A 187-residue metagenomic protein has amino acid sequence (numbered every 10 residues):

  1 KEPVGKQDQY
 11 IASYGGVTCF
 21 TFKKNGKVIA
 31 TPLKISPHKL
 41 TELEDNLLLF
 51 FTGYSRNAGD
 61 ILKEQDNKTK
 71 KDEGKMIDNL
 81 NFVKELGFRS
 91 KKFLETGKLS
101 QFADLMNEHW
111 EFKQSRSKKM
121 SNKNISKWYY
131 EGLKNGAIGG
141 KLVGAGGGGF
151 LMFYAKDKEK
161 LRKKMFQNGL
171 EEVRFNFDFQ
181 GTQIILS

Functional and structural regions predicted by a protein language model:
K1-P3, Q7-G139, M152-S187: C-terminal nucleotide
G149: Conserved glycine-rich beta-strand-loop-beta hairpin in the small C-terminal domain of fold type I
